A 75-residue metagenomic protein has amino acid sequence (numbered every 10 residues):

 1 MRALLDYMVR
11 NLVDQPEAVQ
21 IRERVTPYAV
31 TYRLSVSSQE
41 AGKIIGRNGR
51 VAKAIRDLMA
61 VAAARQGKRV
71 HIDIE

Functional and structural regions predicted by a protein language model:
M1-K43, R47, K53-E75: RNA-contacting regions in translation and RNA-metabolism proteins, encompassing KH/S1 modules where present
